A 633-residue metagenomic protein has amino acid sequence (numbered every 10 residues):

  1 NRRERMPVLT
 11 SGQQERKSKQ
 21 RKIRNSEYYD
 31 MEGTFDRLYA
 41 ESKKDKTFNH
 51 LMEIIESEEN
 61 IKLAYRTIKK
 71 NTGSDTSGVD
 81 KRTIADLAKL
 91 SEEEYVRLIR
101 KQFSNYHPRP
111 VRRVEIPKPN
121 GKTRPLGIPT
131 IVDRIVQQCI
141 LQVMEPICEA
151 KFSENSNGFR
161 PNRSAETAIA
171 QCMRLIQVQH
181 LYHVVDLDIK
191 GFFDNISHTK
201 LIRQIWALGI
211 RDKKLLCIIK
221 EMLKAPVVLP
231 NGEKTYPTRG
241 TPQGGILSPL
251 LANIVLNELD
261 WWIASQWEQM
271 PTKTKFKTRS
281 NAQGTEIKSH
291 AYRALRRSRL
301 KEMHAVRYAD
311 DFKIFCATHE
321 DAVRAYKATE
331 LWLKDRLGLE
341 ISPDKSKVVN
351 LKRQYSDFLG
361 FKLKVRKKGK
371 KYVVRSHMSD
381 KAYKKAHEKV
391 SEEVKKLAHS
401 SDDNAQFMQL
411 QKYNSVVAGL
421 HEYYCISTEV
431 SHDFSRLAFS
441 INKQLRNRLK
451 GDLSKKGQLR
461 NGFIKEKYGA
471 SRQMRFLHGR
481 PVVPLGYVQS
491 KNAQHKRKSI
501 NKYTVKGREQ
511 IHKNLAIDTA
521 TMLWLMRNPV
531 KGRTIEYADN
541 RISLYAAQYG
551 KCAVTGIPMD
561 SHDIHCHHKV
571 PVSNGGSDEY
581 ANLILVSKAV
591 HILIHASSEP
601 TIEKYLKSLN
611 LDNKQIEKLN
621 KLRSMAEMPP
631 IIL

Functional and structural regions predicted by a protein language model:
N1-E93: Non-catalytic, polymerase-adjacent accessory regions of viral genome-replication enzymes
Y95, F103, P110, K151-N155 (+4 more regions): Conserved polymerase palm-domain catalytic core
D188, G556-K588, A596-Y605: Histidine-centered nuclease catalytic patch
K224, P230-E233, L337-D402, S415-A418: A conserved non-catalytic segment of reverse transcriptases and RNA-directed RNA polymerases corresponding to the late
F407-Y468: Non-catalytic, peripheral interaction segments enriched in hydrophobic/basic residues
L437-S440, L449-G532: Extended C-terminal regions of large enzymes
T534-H565, S587-A589: Short cysteine-rich loop/turn motifs with clustered Cys
S573-A581, L593-L633: Polybasic, low-complexity binding patches
